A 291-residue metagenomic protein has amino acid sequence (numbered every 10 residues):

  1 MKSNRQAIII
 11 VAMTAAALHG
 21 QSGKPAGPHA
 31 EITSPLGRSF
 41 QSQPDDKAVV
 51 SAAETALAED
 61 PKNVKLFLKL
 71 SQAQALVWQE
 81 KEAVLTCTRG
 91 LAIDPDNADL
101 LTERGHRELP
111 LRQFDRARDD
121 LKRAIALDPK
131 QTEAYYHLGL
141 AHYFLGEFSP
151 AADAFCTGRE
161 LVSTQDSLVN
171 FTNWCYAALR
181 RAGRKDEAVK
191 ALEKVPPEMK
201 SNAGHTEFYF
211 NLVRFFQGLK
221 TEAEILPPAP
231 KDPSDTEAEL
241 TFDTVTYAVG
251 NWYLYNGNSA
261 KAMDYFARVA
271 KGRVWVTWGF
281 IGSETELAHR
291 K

Functional and structural regions predicted by a protein language model:
Q21-K65, K69, L76, K291: N-terminal leader/linker segments that initiate helical-solenoid repeat arrays
T55-A56, R89-G90, R123-A124, T157-G158 (+2 more regions): Canonical positions in the second alpha-helix
E59, I93, L127, L161-T164 (+2 more regions): Structural marker of alpha-solenoid helical repeat scaffolds
L76-V77, P110-L111, F144-L145, R181 (+2 more regions): Register position in tetratricopeptide repeats
